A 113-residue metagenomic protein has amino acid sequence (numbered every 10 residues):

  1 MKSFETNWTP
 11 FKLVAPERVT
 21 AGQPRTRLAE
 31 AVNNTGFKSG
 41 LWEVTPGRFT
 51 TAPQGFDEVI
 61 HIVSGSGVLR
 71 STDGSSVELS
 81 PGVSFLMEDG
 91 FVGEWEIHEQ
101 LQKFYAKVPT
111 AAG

Functional and structural regions predicted by a protein language model:
M1-G36, G40: A short, N-terminal "cap"/entry segment at the start of jelly-roll beta-barrel domains of the cupin/DSBH fold
T35-Q54, E88-D89: Conserved short histidine dyad/triad with adjacent acidic residue
V44, Q54-L69: Short, conserved beta-strand element in jelly-roll/cupin
T51, L69, K103-Y105: Short hydrophobic/aromatic-rich beta-strand segments that constitute the beta-sheet cores of beta-sandwich/beta-barrel
R70-T72, E96: A generic structural motif
G74-G90: Short acidic-glycine-tyrosine-enriched beta hairpin
D89-A112: Ligand-binding loop in jelly-roll beta-barrel domains
